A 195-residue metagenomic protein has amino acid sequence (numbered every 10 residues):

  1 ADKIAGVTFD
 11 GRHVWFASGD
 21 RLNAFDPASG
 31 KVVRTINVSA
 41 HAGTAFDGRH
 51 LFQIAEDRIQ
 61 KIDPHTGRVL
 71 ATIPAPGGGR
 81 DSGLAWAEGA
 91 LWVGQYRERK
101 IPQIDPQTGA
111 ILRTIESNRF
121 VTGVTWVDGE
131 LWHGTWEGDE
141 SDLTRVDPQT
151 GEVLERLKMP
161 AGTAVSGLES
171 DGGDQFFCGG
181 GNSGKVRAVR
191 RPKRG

Functional and structural regions predicted by a protein language model:
A1-G11, V38-G48, P76-E88, N118-D128 (+1 more regions): Beta-rich, blade/repeat-based domains predominating in secreted/periplasmic proteins but also intracellular
W15-D20, Q53-D57, V93-E98, H133-G138 (+1 more regions): Conserved beta-strand positions in repeat-built beta-propeller and related beta-rich domains
R21-N23, R58-Q60, K100-P102, S141-T144 (+1 more regions): A short loop-to-beta-strand structural motif that recurs across blades of beta-propeller domains
D26-G30, D63-G67, D105-G109, D147-G151 (+1 more regions): Short loop/turn segments that connect beta-strands within beta-propeller blades
G30-I36, R68-P74, A110-I115, E152-K158: A short beta-strand motif characteristic of beta-propeller blades
T44-E88, Y96: A generic tandem-repeat structural signature
V121-S141: Loop/turn-rich, solvent-exposed surfaces of beta-rich toroidal or solenoidal domains
V165-G195: Blade-level signature of beta-propeller repeat domains, shared across WD40, Kelch, NHL, RCC1 and BNR/Asp-box propellers
